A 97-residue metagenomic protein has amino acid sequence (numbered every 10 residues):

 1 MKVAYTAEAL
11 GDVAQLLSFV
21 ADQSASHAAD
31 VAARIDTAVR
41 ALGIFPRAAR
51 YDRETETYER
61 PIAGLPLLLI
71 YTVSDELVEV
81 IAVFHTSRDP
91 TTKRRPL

Functional and structural regions predicted by a protein language model:
M1-A32: Arg/Lys-rich, positively charged N-terminal/basic patches that mediate binding to nucleic acids
A9, I35, V80: Hydrophobic pocket/interface hotspot
A25, R40, I44-R47, R88: Generic structural signal for secondary-structure transition and capping sites
T37, I44-V78: Basic/aromatic recognition patch in beta-strand/loop cores that engages polyanionic ligands
L67-L68, T72-L97: Enriched for short, Lys/Arg-rich terminal
